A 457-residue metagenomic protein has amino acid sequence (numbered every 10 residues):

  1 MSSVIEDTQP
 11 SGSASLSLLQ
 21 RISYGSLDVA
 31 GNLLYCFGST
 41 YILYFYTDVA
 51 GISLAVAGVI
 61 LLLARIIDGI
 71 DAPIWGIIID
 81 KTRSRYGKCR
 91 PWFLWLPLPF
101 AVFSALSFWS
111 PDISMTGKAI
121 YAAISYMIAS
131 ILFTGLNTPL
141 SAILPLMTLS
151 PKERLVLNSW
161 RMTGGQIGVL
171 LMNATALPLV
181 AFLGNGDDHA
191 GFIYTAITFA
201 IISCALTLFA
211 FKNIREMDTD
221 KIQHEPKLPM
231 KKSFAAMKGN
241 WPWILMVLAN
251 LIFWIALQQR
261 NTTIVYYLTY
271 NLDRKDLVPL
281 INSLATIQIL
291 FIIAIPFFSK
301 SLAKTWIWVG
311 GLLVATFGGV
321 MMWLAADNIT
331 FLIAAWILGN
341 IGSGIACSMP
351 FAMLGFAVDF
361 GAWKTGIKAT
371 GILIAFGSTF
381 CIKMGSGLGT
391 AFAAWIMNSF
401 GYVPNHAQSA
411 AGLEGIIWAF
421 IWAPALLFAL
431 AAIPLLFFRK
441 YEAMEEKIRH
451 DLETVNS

Functional and structural regions predicted by a protein language model:
S2-S457: Membrane-embedded alpha-helical bundles of multi-pass transporters/translocases, especially carrier/permease families
